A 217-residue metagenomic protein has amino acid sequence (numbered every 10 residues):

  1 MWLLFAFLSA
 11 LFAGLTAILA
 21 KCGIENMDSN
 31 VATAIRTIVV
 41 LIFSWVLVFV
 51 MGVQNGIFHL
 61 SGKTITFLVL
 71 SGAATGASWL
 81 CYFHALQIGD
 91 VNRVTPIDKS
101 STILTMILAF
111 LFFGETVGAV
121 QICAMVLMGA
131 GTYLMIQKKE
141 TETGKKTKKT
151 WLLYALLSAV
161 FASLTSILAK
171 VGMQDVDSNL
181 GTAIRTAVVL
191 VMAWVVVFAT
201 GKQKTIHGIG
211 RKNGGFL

Functional and structural regions predicted by a protein language model:
M1-F7, I103-V160: Juxtamembrane helix-loop boundary signature in multi-pass membrane transporters
M1-L11, A20-L68, A73, W79-G89 (+2 more regions): Membrane-interface interhelical linkers
L8, I35-R36, L70, I97-S100 (+2 more regions): Hydrophobic core positions of alpha-helical segments in small-molecule transporters and transporter systems
A10, G14, I18, W45 (+7 more regions): Hydrophobic/small/kink-forming positions within alpha-helical transmembrane segments of polytopic membrane proteins
G23, A32, A85, L111-F113 (+3 more regions): Hydrophobic/aromatic residues within transmembrane alpha-helices of multi-pass small-molecule transporters
M27, G89, E115-V117, V176-D177: Membrane-helix interface residues
I38-F43, I97-L111, A187-M192: Alpha-helical transmembrane segments of compact multi-pass small-molecule transporters, enriched in specific families
S44-N55, L104-V120, V160-Q174: Hydrophobic alpha-helical transmembrane segments in multi-pass integral membrane proteins
